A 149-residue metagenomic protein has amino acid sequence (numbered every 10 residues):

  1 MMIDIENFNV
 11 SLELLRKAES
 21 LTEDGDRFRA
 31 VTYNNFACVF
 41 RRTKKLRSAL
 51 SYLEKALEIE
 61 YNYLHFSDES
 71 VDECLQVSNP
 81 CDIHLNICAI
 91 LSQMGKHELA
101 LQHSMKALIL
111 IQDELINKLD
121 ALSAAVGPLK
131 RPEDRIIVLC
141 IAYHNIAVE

Functional and structural regions predicted by a protein language model:
R16-S20, L57-F66, L108-I116, G127: Amphipathic alpha-helical segments of tetratricopeptide repeats
F28, N35, N79, N86 (+2 more regions): "A position-specific structural signal for the A-helix of alpha-solenoid helical repeats
